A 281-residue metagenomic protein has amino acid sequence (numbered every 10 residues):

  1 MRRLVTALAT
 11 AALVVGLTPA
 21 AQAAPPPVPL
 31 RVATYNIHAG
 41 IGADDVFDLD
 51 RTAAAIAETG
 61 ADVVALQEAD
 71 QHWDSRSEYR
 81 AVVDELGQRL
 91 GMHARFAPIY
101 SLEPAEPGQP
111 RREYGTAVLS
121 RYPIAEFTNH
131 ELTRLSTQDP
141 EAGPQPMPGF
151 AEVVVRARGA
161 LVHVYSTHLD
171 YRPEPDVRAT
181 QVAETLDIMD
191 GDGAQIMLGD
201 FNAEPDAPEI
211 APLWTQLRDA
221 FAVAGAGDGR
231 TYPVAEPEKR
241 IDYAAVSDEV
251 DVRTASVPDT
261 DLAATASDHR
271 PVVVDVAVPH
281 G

Functional and structural regions predicted by a protein language model:
R2-L8, V14-M92, F96-E113, A179 (+1 more regions): N-terminal, active-site-proximal structural segment of metallo-dependent hydrolase catalytic domains
L30-I37, T52-E78, L119, V153 (+4 more regions): Active-site beta-strand/loop signature of hydrolases that rely on acidic residues for catalysis
A39-A43, D70-Q71, Y100, L132-G143 (+1 more regions): Surface-exposed cleft-lining segments at the edges of enzyme active sites
I41-G42, Q71-S77, L102-A105, Y171-E174 (+3 more regions): Active-site environment of divalent metal-dependent phosphoester hydrolases
A57-A61, G87-G91, R95, I99 (+4 more regions): Sec-exported extracytoplasmic/periplasmic mature domains
G87-R89, R111-F127, P237-V252, V276-A277: Conserved beta strand-loop-helix elements of the APE1-like EEP
P123-L161: Active-site catalytic loop in hydrolytic enzyme cores
P175-D176, D187-Q195, A203-G281: Metal-dependent phosphoester-hydrolase catalytic domains
